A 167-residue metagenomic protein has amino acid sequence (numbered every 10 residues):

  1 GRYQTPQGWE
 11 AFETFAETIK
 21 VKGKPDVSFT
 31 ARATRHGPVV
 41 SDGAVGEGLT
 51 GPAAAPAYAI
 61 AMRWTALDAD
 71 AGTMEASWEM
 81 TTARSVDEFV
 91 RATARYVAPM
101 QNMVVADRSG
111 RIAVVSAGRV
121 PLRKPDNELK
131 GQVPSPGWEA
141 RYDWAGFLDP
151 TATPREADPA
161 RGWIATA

Functional and structural regions predicted by a protein language model:
G1-A167: Mature extracytoplasmic enzyme cores
